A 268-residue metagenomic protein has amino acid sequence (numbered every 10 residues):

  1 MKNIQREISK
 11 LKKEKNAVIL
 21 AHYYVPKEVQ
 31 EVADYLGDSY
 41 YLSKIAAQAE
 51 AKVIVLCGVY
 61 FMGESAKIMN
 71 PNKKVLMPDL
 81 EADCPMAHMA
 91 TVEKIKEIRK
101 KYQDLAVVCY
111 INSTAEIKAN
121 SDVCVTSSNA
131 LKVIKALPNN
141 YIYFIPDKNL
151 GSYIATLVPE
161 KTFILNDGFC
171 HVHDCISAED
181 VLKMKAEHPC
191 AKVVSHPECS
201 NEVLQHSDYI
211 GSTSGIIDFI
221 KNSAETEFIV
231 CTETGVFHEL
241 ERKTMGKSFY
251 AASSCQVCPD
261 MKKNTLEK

Functional and structural regions predicted by a protein language model:
M1-V230, V236-K268: Active-site loop-to-helix "anion-binding N-cap" substructures in soluble metabolic enzymes
